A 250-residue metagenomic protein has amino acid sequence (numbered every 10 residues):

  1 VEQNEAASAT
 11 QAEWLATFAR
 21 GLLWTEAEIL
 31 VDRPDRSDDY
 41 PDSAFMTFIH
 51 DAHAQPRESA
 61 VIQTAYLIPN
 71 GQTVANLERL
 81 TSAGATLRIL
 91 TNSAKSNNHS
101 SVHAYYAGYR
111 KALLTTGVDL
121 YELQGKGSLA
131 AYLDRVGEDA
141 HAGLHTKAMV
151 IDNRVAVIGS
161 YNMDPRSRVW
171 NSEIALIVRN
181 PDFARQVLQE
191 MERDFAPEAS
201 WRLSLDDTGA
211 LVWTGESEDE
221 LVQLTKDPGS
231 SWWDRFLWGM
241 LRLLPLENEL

Functional and structural regions predicted by a protein language model:
V1-L250: Charged, low-complexity intrinsically disordered terminal segments
